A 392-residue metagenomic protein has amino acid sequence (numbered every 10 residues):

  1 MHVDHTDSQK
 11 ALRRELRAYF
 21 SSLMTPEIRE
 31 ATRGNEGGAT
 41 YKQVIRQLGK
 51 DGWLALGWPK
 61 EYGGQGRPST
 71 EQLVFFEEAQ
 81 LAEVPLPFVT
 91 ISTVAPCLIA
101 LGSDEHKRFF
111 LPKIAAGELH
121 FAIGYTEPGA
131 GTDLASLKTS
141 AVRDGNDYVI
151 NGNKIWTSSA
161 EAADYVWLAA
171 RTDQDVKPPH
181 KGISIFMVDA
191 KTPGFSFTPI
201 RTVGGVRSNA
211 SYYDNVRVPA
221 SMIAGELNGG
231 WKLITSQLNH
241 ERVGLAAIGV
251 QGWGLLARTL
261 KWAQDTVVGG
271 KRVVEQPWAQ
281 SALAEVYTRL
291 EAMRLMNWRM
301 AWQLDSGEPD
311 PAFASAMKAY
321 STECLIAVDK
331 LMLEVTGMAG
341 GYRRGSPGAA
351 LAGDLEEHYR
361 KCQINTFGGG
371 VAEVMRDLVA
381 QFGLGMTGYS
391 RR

Functional and structural regions predicted by a protein language model:
H2, T70, V74-F75, T93 (+2 more regions): Glycine-rich phosphate/cofactor-binding loops in nucleotide/flavin-utilizing enzymes
V3-H5, F195-A292, N365, Q381: Glycine-rich beta->alpha junctions and the first turn(s) of the following alpha-helix
M24-F88, A116, G124-G129, N153-I155 (+4 more regions): Active-site beta-strand/loop segments that form the cofactor-binding cradle of oxidoreductase flavoproteins
I28-N35, Q264, V268-V273, P277 (+1 more regions): C-terminal helix-coil-helix/basic helical segment that borders enzyme active sites and/or dimer interfaces and provides
K50-G117, S159-Y165, L290, L304-A312 (+4 more regions): Internal helix-loop-helix
A130-D133, Y148: Hydrophobic, small-residue-rich alpha-helical packing segments that form membrane-like cores
T139-V142: A structural signal for short hydrophobic beta-strand segments in well-ordered beta-sheet cores
N146-D147, N151-S196: A short core secondary-structure module
